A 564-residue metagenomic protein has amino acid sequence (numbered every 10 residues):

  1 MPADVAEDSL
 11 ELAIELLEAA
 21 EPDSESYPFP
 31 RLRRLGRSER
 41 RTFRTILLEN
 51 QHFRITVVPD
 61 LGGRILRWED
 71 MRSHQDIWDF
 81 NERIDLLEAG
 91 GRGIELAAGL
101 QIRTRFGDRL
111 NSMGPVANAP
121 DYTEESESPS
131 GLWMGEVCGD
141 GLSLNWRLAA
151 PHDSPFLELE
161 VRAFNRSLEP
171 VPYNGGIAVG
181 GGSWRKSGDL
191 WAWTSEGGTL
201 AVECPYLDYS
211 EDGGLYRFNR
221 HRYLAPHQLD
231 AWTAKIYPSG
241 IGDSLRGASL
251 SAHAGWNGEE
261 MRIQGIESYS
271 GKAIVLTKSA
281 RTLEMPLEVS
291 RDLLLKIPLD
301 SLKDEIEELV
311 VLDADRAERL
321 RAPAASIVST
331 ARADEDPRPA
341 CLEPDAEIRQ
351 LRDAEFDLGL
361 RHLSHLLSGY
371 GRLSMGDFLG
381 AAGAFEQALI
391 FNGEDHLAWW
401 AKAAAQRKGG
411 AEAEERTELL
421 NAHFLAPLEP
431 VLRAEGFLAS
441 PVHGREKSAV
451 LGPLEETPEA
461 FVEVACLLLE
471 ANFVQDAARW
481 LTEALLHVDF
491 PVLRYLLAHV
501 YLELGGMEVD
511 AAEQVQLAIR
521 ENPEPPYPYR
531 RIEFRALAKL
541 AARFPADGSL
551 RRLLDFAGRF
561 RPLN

Functional and structural regions predicted by a protein language model:
M1, I14-Q51, A98-S154, G182 (+2 more regions): Extended, loop-rich substrate-binding clefts of extracytoplasmic carbohydrate-active enzymes
D4-D8, I46, F53-I55, D60-R67 (+4 more regions): A contiguous, surface-exposed recognition patch within enzymatic or periplasmic domains that forms
G240-L358, T417, F424-L432: Long, contiguous interaction/recruitment modules in multidomain scaffold/adaptor proteins
P344-A354, G380-E386, E412-F424, G444-T457 (+3 more regions): Alpha-helical repeat scaffolds
G359, G393, P427-L428, E455-E456 (+2 more regions): Short coil turns that delineate tetratricopeptide repeat
L366-L367, L397-A401, V431-F437, E459-C466 (+2 more regions): Alpha-solenoid helical repeat scaffolds
M375, G409, H443, A471 (+1 more regions): Structural motif corresponding to the intra-repeat A-B loop/turn of tetratricopeptide repeats
Y527-N564: Terminal, low-structured helical/coil segments at or just beyond the last alpha-helical repeat
